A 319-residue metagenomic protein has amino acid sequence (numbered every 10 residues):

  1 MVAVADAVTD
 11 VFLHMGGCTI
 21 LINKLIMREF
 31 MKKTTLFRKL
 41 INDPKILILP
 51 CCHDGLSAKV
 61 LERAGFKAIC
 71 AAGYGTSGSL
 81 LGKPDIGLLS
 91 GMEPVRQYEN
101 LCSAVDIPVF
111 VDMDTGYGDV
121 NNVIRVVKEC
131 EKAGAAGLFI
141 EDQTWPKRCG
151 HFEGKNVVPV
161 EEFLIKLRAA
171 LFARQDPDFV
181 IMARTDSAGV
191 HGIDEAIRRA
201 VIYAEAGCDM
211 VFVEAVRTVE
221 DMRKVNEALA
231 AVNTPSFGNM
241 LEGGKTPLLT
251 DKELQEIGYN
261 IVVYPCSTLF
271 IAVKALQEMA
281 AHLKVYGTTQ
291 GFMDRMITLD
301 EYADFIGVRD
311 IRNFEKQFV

Functional and structural regions predicted by a protein language model:
V2-D10: Compositionally biased low-complexity segments, especially N-terminal hydrophobic helices that form the hydrophobic
K32-L40, L47-P108, M113-G238, L248-Y259: Alpha/beta enzyme core
N42-P44, P265: Short glycine-enriched loop/turn motifs at secondary-structure junctions
M240-V319: C-terminal alpha-helical cap/extension of soluble enzyme domains
